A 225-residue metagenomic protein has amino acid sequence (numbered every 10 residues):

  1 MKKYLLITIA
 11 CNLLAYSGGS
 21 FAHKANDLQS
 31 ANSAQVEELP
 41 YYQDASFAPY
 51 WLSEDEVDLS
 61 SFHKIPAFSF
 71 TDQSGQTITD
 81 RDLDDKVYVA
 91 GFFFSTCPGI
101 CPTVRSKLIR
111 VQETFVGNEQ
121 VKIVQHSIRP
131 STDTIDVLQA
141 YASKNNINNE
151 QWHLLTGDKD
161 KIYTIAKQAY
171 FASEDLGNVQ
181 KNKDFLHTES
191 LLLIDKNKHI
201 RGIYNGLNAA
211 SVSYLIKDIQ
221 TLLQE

Functional and structural regions predicted by a protein language model:
M1-A67, E225: N-terminal targeting signals for export/organelle localization
I65-P66, Y88, T188-S190: Short loop/turn microsegments at loop-to-beta-strand junctions
S69-F70, L193: Hydrophobic beta-strand positions
I78-L108, I123-V124: Short active-site neighborhood of thiol/selenol oxidoreductases, capturing the structured segment around
R105-I165: Structural microenvironment flanking redox-active thiols in thiol-disulfide oxidoreductases
W152, K167-D175, L186-L192: Structural micro-motif
G177-E225: Thiol-/selenol-based redox modules, centered on thioredoxin-like and closely related oxidoreductase domains
